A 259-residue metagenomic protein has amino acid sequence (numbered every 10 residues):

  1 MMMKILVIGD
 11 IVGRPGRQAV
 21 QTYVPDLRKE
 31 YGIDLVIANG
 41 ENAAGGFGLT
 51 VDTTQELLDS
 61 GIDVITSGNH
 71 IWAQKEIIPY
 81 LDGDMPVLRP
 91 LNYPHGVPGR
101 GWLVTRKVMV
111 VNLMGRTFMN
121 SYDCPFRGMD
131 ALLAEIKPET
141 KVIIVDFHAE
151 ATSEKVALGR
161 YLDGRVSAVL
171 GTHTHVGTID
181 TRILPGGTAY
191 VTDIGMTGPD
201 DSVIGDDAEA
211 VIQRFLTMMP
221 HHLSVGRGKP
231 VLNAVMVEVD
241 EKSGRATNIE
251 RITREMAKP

Functional and structural regions predicted by a protein language model:
M1-P259: Acidic, metal/ion-coordinating pockets
